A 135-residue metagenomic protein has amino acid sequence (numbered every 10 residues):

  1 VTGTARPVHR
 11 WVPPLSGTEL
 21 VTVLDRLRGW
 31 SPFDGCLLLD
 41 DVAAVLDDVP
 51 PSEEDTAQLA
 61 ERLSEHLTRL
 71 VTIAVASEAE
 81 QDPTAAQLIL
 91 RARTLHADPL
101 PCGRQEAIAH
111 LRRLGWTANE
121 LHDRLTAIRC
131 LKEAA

Functional and structural regions predicted by a protein language model:
V1-L37, A127-A135: Actinobacteria-biased recognition of intrinsically disordered, low-complexity terminal regions
R10-W11, V45, E61, E80: Intrinsically disordered, glycine/charged-rich N-terminal periplasmic/extracytoplasmic linker segments that lie
P13-S16, S31, G35, A60 (+2 more regions): Intrinsic-disorder-associated interaction segments
L38-D41, H66, T117: Amphipathic, well-ordered alpha-helical segments in soluble domains
L38-P51, D98: Short, charged/polar, low-complexity loop and linker segments that flank or interrupt alpha-helical bundles
D48-L67: Alpha-helical segments in soluble extracytoplasmic regions
E61-I108: Amphipathic protein-protein interaction modules
L90-A135: Amphipathic alpha-helical binding modules
